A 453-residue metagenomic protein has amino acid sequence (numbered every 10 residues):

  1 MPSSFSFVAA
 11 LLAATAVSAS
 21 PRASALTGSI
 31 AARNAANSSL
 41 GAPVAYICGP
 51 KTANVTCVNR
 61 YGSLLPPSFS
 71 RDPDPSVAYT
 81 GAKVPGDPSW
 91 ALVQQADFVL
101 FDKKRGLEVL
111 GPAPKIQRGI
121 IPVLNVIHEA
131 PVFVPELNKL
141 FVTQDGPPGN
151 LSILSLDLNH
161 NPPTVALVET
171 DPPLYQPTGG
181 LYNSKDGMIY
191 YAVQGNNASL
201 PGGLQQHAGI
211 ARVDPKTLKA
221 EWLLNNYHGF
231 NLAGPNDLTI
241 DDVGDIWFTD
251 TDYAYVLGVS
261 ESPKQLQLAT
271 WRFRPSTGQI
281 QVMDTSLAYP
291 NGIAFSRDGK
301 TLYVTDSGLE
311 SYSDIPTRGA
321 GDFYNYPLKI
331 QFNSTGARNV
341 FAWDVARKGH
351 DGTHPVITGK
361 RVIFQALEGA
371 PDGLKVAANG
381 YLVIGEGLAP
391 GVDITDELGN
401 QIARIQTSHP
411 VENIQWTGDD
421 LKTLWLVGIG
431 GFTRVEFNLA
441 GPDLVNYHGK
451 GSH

Functional and structural regions predicted by a protein language model:
M1-A25: Fungal secretory targeting signals
N37-L151: Beta-strand-rich domains and repeat architectures in extracellular enzymes and scaffolds, especially beta-propellers
P122-L137, P172-A198, Y227-I246, D252-A254 (+7 more regions): Beta-rich, blade/repeat-based domains predominating in secreted/periplasmic proteins but also intracellular
I127, T143-Q144, P148-G209, L223-Y227: Blade-loop segments of beta-propeller domains
S152-L154, A208-A211, L268-W271, N339-F341 (+2 more regions): A short loop-to-beta-strand structural motif that recurs across blades of beta-propeller domains
L156-H160, V213-K216, N333-S334, A342-H354 (+1 more regions): Short loop/turn segments immediately following beta-strands, especially the blade-tip and inter-blade linker loops
P163-P172, E221-N225, Q281-T285, D351-F364 (+2 more regions): Beta-propeller fold detector
V411-H453: Blade-level signature of beta-propeller repeat domains, shared across WD40, Kelch, NHL, RCC1 and BNR/Asp-box propellers
